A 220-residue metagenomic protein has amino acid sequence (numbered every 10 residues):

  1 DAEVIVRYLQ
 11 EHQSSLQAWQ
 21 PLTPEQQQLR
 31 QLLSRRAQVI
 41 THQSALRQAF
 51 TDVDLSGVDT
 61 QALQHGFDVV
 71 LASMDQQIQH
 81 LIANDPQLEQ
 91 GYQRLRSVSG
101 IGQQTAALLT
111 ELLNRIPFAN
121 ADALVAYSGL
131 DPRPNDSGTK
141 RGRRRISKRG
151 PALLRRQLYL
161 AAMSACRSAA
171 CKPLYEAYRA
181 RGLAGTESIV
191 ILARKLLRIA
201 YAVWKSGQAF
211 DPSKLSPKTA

Functional and structural regions predicted by a protein language model:
D1-S97: Long, charge-rich intrinsically disordered scaffolds of nucleic-acid metabolism proteins
H12-Q17, L46, N114-F118, S164-A170 (+1 more regions): Short helix-capping/linker segments at secondary-structure and domain boundaries
R35, L63, G150, A184-S188: Conserved acidic
Q103, L108-G185, A220: Phosphate-backbone recognition surface of nucleic-acid-processing proteins
A169-A220: Acidic, carboxylate-rich catalytic segments that either coordinate divalent cations
